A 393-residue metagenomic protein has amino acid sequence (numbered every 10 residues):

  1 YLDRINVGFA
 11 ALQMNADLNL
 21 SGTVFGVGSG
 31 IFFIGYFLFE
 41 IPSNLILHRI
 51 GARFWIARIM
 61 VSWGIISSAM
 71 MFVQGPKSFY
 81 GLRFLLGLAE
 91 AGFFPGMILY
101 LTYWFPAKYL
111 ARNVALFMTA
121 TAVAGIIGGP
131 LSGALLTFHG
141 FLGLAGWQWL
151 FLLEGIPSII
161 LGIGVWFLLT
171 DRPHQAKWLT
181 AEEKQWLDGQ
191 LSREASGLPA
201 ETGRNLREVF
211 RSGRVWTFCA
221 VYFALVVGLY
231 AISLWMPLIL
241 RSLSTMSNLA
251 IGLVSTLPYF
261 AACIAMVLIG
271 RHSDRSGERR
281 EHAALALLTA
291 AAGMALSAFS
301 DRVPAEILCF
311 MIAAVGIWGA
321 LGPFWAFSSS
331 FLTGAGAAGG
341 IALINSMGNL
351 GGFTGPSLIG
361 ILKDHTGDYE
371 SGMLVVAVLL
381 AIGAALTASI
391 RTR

Functional and structural regions predicted by a protein language model:
Y1-G22, G128-S132, I232-P237, G355: Extracytoplasmic
V7-G8, R207-M266, L321, W325 (+1 more regions): Extracytoplasmic gate region of multi-pass secondary transporters
N19, G51, F72-S78, A89 (+4 more regions): Helix-breaking motifs and short loop linkers at transmembrane-helix boundaries and internal kinks in secondary membrane
L38-K77: Conserved MFS/SLC helix-loop-helix module at the cytosolic interface between two early adjacent transmembrane helices
H48-M60, D274-L287: Cytoplasmic membrane-interface "Motif A"-like loop-to-helix N-cap segments of 12-TM Major Facilitator Superfamily
L82-T119: Cytoplasmic helix-loop-helix junction between adjacent transmembrane helices in 12-TM secondary transporters
R112-L136, P157-S158, N345-G355: Glycine-rich segments within core transmembrane alpha-helices of 12-TM secondary carriers
R279-F327: C-terminal transmembrane helical hairpin of 12-TM major facilitator-type secondary transporters
